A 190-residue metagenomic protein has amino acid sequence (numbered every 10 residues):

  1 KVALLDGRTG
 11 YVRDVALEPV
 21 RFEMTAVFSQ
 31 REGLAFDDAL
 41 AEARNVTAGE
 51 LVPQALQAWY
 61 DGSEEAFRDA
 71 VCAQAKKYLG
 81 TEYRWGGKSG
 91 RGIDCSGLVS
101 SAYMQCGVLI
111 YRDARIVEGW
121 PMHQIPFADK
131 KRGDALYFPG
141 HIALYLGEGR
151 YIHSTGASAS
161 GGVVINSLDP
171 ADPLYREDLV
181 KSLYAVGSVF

Functional and structural regions predicted by a protein language model:
A3-A73, T81: Boundary regions of SH3-family modules and the immediately adjacent low-complexity/disordered segments in eukaryotic
S63-F67, G90-R91, I125-A128: Extracytoplasmic/periplasmic, Sec-exported soluble proteins
A73-K77, G133: Short, functionally critical alpha-helical segments immediately adjacent to catalytic or ligand/cofactor-binding
A75, G87-C106: Active-site nucleophilic cysteine motif
K77, T81-R84, T155: Well-ordered beta-sheet/strand-loop patches within structured domains
Y83-K88, R112-A114: Surface-exposed patches in mature extracellular/periplasmic domains of secreted proteins
V108-A171: ...with weaker cross-activation on analogous glycine-rich loops/strands in unrelated enzymes
P170-F190: Low-complexity, Gly/Ser/Thr/Pro-rich intrinsically disordered linker/tail segments
